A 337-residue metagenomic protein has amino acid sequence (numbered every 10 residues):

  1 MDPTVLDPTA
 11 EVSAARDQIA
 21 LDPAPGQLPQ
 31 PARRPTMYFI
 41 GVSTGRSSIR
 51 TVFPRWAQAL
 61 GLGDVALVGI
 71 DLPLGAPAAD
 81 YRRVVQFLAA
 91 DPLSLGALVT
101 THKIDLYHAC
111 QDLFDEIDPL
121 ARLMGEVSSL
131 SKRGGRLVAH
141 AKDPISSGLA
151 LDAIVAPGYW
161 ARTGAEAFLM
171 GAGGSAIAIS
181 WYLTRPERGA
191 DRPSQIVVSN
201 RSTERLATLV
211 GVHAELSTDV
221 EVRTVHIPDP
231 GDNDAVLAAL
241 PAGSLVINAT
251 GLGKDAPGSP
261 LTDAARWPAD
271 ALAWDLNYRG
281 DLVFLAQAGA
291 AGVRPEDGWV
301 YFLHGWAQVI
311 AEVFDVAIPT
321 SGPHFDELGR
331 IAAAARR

Functional and structural regions predicted by a protein language model:
D2-P29, S146-L149: Short N-terminal or domain-adjacent regulatory/targeting segments
P23, L28-P157, G280: Phosphate/diphosphate ligand-binding glycine-rich loop within oxidoreductases
P29-P31, W160-T163, E187-R192, A239-P241 (+1 more regions): Short, conserved loop/helix-junction motifs that constitute active-site signature segments in enzyme catalytic cores
G41-S43, A139-P144, L151, V155-G189 (+1 more regions): Glycine-rich adenosine-cofactor-binding loop
V155-A156, G164, L272, L276-R337: Adenosine-phosphate binding glycine-rich loop
R188-S217: NAD(P)-binding Rossmann-fold cofactor-contacting core
V220-P295: Rossmann-like adenosine-cofactor binding region
